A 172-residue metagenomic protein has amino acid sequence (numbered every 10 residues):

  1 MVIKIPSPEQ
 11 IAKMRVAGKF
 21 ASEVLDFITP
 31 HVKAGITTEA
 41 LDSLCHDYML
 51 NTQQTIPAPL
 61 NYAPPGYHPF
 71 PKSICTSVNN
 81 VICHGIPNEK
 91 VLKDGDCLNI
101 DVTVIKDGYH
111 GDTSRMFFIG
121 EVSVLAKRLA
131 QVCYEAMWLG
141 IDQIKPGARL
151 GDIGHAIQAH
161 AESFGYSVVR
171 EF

Functional and structural regions predicted by a protein language model:
M1-F172: Active-site neighborhoods and metal-handling regions in enzymes and metal-associated proteins
